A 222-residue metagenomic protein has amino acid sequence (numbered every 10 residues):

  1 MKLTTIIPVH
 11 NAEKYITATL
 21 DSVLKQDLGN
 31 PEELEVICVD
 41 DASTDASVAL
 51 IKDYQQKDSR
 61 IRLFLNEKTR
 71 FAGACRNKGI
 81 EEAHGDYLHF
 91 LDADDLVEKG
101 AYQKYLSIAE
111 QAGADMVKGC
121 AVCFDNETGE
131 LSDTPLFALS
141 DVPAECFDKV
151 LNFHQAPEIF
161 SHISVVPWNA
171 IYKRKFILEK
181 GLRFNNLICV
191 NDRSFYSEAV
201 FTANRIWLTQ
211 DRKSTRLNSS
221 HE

Functional and structural regions predicted by a protein language model:
K2-T4, S22, E35, S194: Cell-envelope/extracellular polymer assembly enzymes that use nucleotide-activated donors
A12-K25: Short, well-formed alpha-helical segments that are part of the catalytic scaffolds of diverse glycosyltransferases
S22, D40-A49, K68: A conserved acidic beta->alpha catalytic loop
E32-A42, R62-N66, A93: Short beta-strand/loop segment that forms part of the nucleotide-sugar
N66-A83: Glycine-rich, basic loop-to-helix element that forms the pyrophosphate-binding segment of sugar-nucleotide handling
G85, K213-S220: Conserved small/polar residues in nucleotide/adenosyl-binding loops
L88: Short aromatic/hydrophobic "clamp" motif used to bind/position activated sugar donors
A93-T209, S214-R216: Donor-binding/catalytic cores of nucleotide-activated saccharide and glycerol-phosphate transferases/polymerases
